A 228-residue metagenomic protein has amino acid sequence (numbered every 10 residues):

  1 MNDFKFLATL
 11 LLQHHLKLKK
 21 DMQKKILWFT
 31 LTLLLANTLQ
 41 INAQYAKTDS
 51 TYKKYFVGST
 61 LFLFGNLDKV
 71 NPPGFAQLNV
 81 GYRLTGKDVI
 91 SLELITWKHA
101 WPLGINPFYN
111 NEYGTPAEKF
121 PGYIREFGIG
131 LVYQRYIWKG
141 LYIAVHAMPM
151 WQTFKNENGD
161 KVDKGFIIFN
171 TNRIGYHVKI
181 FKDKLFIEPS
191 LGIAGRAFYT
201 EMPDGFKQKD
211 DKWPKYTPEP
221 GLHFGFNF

Functional and structural regions predicted by a protein language model:
M1-S50, F224, F228: Bacterial Sec-dependent N-terminal signal peptides
L31, P189-L191, L222: A structural signal for short, well-ordered beta-strand segments
A43-N110, G225: Short glycine/proline- and aromatic-enriched beta-strand/turn motifs that initiate or cap beta-hairpins
D49-T51, D68-P72, K119-R125, D160-I167 (+1 more regions): Replace "Gram-negative outer membrane beta-barrel proteins" with "bacterial and organellar outer membrane beta-barrel
G58-L63, E112-P116, N156-G159, D204-Q208: Extracytoplasmic loops and strand-loop junctions of Gram-negative outer membrane beta-barrel proteins
G81-P189: Gram-negative (and chloroplast) outer-membrane scaffold detector with strong preference for beta-barrel transmembrane
S190-Y216: Extracytoplasmic electrostatic interaction patches
P214-F228: Outer-membrane beta-barrel "beta-signal"
